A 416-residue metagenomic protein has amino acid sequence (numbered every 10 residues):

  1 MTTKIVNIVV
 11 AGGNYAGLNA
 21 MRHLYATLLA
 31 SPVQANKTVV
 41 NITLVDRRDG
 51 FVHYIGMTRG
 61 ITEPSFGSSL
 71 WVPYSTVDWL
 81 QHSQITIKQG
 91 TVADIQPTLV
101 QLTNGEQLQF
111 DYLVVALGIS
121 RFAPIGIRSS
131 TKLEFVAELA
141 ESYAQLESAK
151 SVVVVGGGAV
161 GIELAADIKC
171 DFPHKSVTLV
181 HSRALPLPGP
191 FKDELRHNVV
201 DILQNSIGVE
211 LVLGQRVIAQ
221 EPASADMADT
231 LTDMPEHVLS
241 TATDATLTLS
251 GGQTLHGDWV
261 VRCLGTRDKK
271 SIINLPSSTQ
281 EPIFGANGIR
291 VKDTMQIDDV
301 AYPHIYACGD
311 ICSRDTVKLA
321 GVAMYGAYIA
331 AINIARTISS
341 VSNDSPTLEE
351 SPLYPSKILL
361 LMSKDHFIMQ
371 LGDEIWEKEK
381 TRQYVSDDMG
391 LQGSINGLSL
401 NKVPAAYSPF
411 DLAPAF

Functional and structural regions predicted by a protein language model:
M1-N7, Y25-V39, L80-S83, A223-T241 (+2 more regions): Eukaryotic N-terminal targeting leaders
T2-T86, A166-F191: Beta1-alpha1 glycine-rich phosphate/pyrophosphate-binding loop at the start of Rossmann-like nucleotide-binding domains
T3-A11, A35, V39, L44 (+2 more regions): FAD-binding core/adjacent interface of flavoenzyme oxidoreductases
T3-V6, R47-S65, L113, P124-G161 (+1 more regions): Conserved N-terminal glycine/acidic-rich loop preference
G13, V317-V322, G326-F416: C-terminal, flexible cofactor-proximal segment of oxidoreductases
N41, S83-G90, D94-I95, H174-D293 (+1 more regions): A Rossmann-like FAD-binding core segment of flavoenzymes
K132-K150, T254-Y325: FAD-site-proximal beta/loop scaffold in flavoenzymes
S151-V155, A159-L203, V209-V212, G321-E349: Rossmann-like dinucleotide-binding core of oxidoreductases
